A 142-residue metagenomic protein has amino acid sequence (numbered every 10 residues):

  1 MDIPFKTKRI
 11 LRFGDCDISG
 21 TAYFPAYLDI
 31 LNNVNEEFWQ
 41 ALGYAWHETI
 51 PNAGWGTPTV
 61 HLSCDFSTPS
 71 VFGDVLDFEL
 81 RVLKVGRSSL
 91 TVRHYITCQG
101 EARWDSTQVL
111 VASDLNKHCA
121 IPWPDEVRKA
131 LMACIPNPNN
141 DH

Functional and structural regions predicted by a protein language model:
M1-D77, L83-H142: Terminal targeting signals and extreme-terminal segments of soluble enzymes
